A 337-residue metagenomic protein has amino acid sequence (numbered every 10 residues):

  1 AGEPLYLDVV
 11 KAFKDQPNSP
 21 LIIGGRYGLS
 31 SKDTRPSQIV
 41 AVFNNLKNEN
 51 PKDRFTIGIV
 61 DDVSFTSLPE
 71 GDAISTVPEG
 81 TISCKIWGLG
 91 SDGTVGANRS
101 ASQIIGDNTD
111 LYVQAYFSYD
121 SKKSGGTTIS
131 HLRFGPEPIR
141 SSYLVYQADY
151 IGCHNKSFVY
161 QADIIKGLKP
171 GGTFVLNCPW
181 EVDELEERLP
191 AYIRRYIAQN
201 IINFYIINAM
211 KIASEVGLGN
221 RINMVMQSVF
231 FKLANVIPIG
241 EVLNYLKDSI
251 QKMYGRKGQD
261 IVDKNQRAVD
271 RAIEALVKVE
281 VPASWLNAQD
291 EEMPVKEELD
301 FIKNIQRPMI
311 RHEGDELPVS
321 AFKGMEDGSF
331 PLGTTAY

Functional and structural regions predicted by a protein language model:
A1, S19-Y27, R54-V60, A115-D120: A generic structural motif
A1-L7, K11, G80-G90, T94-E316: Active-site cofactor/cluster-binding pocket
A1-P36, N48: C-terminal non-catalytic interaction/assembly regions of soluble proteins
P20-G28, F43-K52, K166-F174: A short, terminal or domain-edge coil/loop segment
Y27-V40, S64-G71, T127-T128, S157-F158 (+2 more regions): Noncatalytic linker/hinge segments flanking ATPase motor cores
S30-S83, V262-V269, I273-Y337: Flexible inter-domain linker/hinge segments
